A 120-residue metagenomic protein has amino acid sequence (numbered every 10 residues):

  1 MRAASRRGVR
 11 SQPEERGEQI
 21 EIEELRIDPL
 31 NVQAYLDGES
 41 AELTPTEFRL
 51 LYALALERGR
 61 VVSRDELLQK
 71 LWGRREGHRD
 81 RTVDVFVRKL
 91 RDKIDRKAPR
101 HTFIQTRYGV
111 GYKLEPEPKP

Functional and structural regions predicted by a protein language model:
M1, P29, V87: Short amphipathic alpha-helical/adjacent loop interface patches that line ligand and macromolecule-binding sites
M1-E21: Basic, amphipathic DNA-recognition helix from helix-turn-helix-like DNA-binding domains
I20-F48, V61, R75-E76, K113-P120: A structural micro-motif at secondary-structure boundaries
E42, V85-P120: DNA-binding patch around the recognition helix
L50-L51, L67, L90, I94: DNA major-groove recognition helices of helix-turn-helix
R60-L71: Short coil-to-helix segment of the ABC ATPase nucleotide-binding domain corresponding to the Q-loop/switch region
R74-T82: Short, positively charged loop/turn segments that connect secondary-structure elements
